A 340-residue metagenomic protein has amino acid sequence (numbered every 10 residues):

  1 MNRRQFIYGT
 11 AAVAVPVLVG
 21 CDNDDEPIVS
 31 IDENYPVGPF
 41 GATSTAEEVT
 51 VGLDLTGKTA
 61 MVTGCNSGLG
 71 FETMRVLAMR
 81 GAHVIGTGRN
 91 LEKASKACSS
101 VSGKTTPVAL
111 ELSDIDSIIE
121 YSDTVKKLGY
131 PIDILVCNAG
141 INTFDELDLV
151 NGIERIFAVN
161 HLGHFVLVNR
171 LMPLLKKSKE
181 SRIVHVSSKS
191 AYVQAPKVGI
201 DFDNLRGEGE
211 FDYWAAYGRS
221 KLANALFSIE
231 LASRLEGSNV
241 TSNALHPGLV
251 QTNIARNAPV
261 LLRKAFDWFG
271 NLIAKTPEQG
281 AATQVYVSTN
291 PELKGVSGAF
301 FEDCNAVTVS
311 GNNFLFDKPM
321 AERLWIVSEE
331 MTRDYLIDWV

Functional and structural regions predicted by a protein language model:
Q5, L315-V340: C-terminal amphipathic/interface module of NAD(P)-dependent oxidoreductases and related NAD-binding regulators
Q5-N23: N-terminal export signals
I28, N34-N253, D334-W339: Rossmann-fold NAD(P)H-dependent dehydrogenase/reductase core
A42-T43, V307-N312: Short, contiguous pre-domain boundary segments
I183, S242-A244, Q284, G298-F301 (+1 more regions): A recurrent short beta-strand within the Rossmann-like NAD(P)-dependent oxidoreductase core
I200, Q251-W268: A glycine/serine/threonine-rich, flexible loop-to-helix segment that serves as the NAD(P) cofactor-binding "lid"
S220, W268-V309, K318-E322: C-terminal helical subdomain
